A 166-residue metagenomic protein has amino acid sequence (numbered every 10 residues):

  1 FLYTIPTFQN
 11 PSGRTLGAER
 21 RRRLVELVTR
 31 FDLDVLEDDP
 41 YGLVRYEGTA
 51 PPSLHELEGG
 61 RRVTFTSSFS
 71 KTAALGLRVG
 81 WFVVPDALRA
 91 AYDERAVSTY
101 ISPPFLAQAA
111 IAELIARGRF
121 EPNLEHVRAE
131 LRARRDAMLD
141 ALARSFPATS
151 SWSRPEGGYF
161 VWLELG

Functional and structural regions predicted by a protein language model:
I5-P6, V84, L165: Glycine-rich, N-terminal phosphate-binding loop of Rossmann-like dinucleotide-binding domains
Q9-D34, Y41-A74: Active-site pre-lysine segment of PLP-dependent enzymes
V35-E37, I111: Hydrophobic residues in well-ordered beta-strands that form the structural core
G59-A129: Conserved core segment of the aminotransferase class I/II
A112, A129-L139, S150-L165: Conserved glycine-rich beta-strand-loop-beta hairpin in the small C-terminal domain of fold type I
P122, L142-W152: Surface-exposed helix-capping loop/turn segments at secondary-structure junctions
